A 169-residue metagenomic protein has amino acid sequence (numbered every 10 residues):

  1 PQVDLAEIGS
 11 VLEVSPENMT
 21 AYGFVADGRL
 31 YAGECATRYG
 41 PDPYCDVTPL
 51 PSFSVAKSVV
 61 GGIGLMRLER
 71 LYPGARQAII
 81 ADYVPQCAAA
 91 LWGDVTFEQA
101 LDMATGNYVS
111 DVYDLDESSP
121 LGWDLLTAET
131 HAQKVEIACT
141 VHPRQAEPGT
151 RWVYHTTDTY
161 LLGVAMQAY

Functional and structural regions predicted by a protein language model:
P1-Y44, G74: N-terminal leader/targeting segments and the immediately adjacent pre-domain N-terminus
V3-Y22, A90-Y169: Active-site-adjacent helix/loop patches that line small-molecule binding or acyl-intermediate pockets
G28, T37, V47-T48, I63-M66 (+1 more regions): Long, hydrophobic/aromatic-enriched structural stretches that serve as scaffold segments
T37-V47, I137-A146: Short glycine/proline-rich turn/loop motifs
Y39-P41, I79-Q86, D116-L121: Short linear capping/connector segments at secondary-structure termini
D46-V47, M66-Q86, D111, Y169: Short, well-structured active-site flanking segments
P49-L50, A78-I79, D94-F97: Alpha-helical scaffolds flanking conserved acidic
P51-R76, A100, L162-M166: Active-site SXXK
